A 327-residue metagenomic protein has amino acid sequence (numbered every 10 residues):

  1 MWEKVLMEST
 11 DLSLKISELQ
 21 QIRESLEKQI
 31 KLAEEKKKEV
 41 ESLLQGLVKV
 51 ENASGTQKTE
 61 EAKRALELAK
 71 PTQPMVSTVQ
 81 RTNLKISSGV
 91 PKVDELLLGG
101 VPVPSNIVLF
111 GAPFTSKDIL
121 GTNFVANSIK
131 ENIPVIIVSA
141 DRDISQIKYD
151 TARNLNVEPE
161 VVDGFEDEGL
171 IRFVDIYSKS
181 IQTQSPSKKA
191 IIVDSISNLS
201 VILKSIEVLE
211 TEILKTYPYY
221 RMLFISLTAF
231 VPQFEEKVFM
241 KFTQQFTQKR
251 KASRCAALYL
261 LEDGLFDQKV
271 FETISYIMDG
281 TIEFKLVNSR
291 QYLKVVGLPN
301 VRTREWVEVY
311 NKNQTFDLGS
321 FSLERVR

Functional and structural regions predicted by a protein language model:
W2-A62: Long, basic/Gly/Ser/Thr-rich N-terminal segments that mediate initial subcellular attachment or targeting
L6-S9, S13-S17, I22-R23, L43 (+4 more regions): C-terminal regions of RecA-like/P-loop NTPase motor modules
M75-P91: N-terminal pre-Walker A segment at the start of P-loop NTPase domains
L97-F165: Walker A/P-loop NTP-binding active-site region of P-loop NTPases, recognizing the glycine-rich GxxxxGKT/S
D150-V193: Nucleotide-state-sensitive switch-loop elements of NTP-binding domains
I176-Q245: Phosphate-binding/switch loop-helix module in NTP-utilizing enzymes
F234-L265: Substrate-engagement module of ASCE P-loop NTPases
C255, L260-R327: Phosphate-binding/switch region of NTP-binding enzymes
